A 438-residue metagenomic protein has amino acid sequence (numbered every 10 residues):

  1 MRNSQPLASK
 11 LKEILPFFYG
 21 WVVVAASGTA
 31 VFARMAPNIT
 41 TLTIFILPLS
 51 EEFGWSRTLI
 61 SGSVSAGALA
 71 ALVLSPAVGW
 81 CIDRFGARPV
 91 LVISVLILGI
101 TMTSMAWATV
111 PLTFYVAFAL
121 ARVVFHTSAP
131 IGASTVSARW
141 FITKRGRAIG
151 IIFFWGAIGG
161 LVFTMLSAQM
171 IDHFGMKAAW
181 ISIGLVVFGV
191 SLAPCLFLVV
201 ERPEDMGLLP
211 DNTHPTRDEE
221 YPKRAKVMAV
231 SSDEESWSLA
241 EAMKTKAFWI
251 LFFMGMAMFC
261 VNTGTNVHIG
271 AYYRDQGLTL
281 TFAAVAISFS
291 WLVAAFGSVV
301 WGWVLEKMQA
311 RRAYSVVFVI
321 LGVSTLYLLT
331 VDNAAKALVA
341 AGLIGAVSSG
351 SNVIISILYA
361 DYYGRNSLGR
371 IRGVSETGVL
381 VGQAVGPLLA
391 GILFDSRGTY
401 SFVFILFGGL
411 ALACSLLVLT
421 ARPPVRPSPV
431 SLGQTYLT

Functional and structural regions predicted by a protein language model:
Y19-P48, F53-R57, V78, T164 (+1 more regions): Extracytoplasmic
N38-I46, A240-S298: Extracytoplasmic gate region of multi-pass secondary transporters
L49, T127-F141, G350-Y363: Intracellular juxtamembrane helix-capping segments at the cytosolic ends of symmetry-related transmembrane helices
S65-G79, S288-W301: Central cavity-lining transmembrane alpha-helices of secondary-active solute carriers, predominantly the Major
V73-L112, R311: Conserved MFS/SLC helix-loop-helix module at the cytosolic interface between two early adjacent transmembrane helices
W107-A117, T330-V339: Helix-loop junctions at membrane interfaces in 12-TM secondary transporters
G156-D205: Helix-loop-helix hairpin linking two adjacent transmembrane segments in secondary transporters
N262, S288-A294, S298-L358: C-terminal transmembrane helical hairpin of 12-TM major facilitator-type secondary transporters
